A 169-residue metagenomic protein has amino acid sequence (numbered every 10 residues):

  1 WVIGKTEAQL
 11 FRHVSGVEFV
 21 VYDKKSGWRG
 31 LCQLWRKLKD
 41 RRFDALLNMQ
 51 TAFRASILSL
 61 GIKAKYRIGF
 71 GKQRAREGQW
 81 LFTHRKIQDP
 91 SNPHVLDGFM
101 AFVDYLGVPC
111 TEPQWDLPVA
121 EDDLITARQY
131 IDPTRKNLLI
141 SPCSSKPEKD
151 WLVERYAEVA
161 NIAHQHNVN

Functional and structural regions predicted by a protein language model:
W1-N169: Catalytic machinery of carbohydrate-active enzymes, primarily nucleotide-sugar-dependent glycosyltransferases
